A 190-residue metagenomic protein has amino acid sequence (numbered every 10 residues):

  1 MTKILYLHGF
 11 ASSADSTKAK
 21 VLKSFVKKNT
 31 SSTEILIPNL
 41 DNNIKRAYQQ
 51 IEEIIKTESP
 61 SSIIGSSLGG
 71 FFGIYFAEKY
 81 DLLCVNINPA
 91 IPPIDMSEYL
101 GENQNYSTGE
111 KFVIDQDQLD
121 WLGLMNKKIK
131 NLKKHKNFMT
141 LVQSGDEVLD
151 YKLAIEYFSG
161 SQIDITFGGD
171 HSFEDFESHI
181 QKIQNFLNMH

Functional and structural regions predicted by a protein language model:
T2-T57: Active-site catalytic motif of lipid deacylating hydrolases and related acyltransferases
Y6-F10, I64, L141-Q143: Short hydrophobic segments within beta-strands
K20, S24, I74, K152-I155: Active-site phosphate/pyrophosphate- and oxyanion-stabilizing loops and adjacent acidic/basic residues in soluble
E58-S62: Short acidic/histidine-rich motifs immediately flanking catalytic phosphotransfer sites in two-component signaling
I63-I64, C84: Conserved alpha/beta-hydrolase fold motif
I64-G73: Gly/Ala-rich beta-loop-alpha elbow adjacent to hydrolase catalytic centers
F76-Y80: Aromatic pocket-lining residues of Rossmann-like dinucleotide-binding sites
L83-H190: The alpha/beta-hydrolase serine catalytic core
